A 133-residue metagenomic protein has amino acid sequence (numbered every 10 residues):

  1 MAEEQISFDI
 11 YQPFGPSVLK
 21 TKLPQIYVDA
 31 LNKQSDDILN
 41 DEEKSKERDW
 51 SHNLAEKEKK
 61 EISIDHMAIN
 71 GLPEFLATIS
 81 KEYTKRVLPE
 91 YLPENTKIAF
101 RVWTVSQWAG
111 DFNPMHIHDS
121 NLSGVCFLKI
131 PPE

Functional and structural regions predicted by a protein language model:
A2-L92, F112: Non-heme Fe(II)/2-oxoglutarate
P13, E94-T96, H116-S120: A generic structural micro-feature
E90-V102: A short coil-to-beta-strand element that immediately follows conserved catalytic motifs
R101-E133: Catalytic core of non-heme Fe(II) oxygenases with the double-stranded beta-helix
